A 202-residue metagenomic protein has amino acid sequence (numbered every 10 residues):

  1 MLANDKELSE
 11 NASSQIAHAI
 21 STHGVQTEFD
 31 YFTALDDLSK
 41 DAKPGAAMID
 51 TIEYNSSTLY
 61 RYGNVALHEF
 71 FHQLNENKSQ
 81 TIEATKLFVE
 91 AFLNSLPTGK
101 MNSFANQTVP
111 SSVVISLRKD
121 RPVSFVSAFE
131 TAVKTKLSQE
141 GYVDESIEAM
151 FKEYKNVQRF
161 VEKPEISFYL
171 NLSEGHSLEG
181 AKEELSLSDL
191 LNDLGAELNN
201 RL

Functional and structural regions predicted by a protein language model:
M1-L202: Basic polyanion-binding and macromolecular-assembly surfaces
